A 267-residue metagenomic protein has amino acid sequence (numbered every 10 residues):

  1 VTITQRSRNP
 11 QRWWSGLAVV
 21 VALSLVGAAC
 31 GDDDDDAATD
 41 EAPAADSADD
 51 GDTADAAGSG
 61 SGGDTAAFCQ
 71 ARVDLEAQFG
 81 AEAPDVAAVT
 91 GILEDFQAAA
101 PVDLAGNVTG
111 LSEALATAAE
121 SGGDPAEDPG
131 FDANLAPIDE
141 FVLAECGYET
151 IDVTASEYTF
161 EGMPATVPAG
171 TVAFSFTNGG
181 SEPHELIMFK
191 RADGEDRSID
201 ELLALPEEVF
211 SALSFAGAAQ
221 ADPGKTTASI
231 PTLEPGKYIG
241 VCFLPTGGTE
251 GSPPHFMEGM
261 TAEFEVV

Functional and structural regions predicted by a protein language model:
V1-G27: Sec-dependent bacterial lipoprotein signal peptides
A29-E41, S47-A56: Bacterial lipoprotein signal-peptidase II cleavage site
A48-V86: Immediate post-signal-peptide N-terminus of mature secreted/exported proteins
D95-D128: Long, amphipathic, charge-rich alpha-helical segments that form helical bundles/coiled-coils
D128-G147: Short, structured interface segments
I138, G147-T159, V167-A169, S181-P183 (+1 more regions): Extracellular/periplasmic metallocenter environments
F176-G180: Asparagine-centered strand-capping/turn motif at beta-strand->loop junctions
E185-F189: Beta-strand signatures of extracellular beta-sandwich domains
